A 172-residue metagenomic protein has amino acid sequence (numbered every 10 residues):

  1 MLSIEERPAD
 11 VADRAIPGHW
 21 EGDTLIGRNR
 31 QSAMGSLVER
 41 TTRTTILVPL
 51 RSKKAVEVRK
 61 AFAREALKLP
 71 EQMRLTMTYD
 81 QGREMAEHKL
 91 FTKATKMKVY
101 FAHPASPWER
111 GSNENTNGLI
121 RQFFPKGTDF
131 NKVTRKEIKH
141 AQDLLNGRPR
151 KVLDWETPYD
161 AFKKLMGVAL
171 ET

Functional and structural regions predicted by a protein language model:
M1-M34: Mobile-element integrase/transposase regions, centering on the N-terminal DNA-binding/Zn-coordinating module
I26-R30, L47-E71: Active-site beta-loop-alpha junctions of metal-dependent nucleic acid enzymes, especially the RNase H-like/DDE
S32, R40-T45: Coil-to-beta-strand transition motifs
R43-V48, F101, K126: Short small-residue beta-strand/loop micro-motif enriched in glycine and branched aliphatics
L47, L75-T78: Short catalytic-loop micro-motif centered on adjacent basic/acidic residues
Y79-Q81, M85-T92, F101-F123, N131-D143: RNase H-like two-metal-ion nuclease catalytic core shared by retroviral integrases and related mobile-element nucleases
K126-T172: C-terminal domain-tail junction helix/linker
